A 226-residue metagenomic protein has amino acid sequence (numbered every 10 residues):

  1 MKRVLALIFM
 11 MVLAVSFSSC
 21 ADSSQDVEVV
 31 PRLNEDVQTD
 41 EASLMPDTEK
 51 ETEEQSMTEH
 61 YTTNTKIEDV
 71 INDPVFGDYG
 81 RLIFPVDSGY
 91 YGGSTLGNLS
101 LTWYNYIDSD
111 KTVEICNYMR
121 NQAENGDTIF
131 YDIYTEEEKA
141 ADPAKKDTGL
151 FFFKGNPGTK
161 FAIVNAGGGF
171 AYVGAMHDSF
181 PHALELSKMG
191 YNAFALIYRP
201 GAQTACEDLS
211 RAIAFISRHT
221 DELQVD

Functional and structural regions predicted by a protein language model:
R3-D22: Sec-dependent N-terminal signal peptides of Gram-positive bacterial secreted proteins and lipoproteins
C20-K146: N-terminal targeting or regulatory segments adjacent to alpha/beta-hydrolase or S9 domains
D142-K154, K160-F161: A short loop-to-beta-strand scaffold at the N-terminal edge of the catalytic core in hydrolase folds
T159-G168: Short beta-strand element of the alpha/beta-hydrolase
G168, I197-G201: Short beta-to-alpha linker loops that shape the active-site pocket of alpha/beta-hydrolase fold enzymes
G169-A171, A193, F215: Serine-hydrolase catalytic-loop signature spanning alpha/beta hydrolases and amidase-signature enzymes
M176-F194: Short amphipathic alpha-helix adjacent to the substrate-entry channel of hydrolases
F215-D226: Gly/Ser-rich "nucleophile elbow"/oxyanion-hole loop immediately N-terminal to the catalytic nucleophile in hydrolases
